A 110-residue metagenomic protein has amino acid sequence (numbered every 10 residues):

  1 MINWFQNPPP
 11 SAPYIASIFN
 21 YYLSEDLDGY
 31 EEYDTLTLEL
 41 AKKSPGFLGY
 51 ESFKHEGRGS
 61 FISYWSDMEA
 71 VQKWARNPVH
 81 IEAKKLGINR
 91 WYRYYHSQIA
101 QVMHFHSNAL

Functional and structural regions predicted by a protein language model:
M1-G59, M68-R76, Y95-L110: Short S/T/G/P-rich N-terminal loop/turn motif that feeds into the first structured element of a domain
A75, K84-G87: Short, flexible helix/strand-to-coil boundary loops that buttress conserved ligand/catalytic motifs in alpha/beta
G87-H96: Polymerase palm active-site segment centered on the conserved acidic dipeptide of motif C
